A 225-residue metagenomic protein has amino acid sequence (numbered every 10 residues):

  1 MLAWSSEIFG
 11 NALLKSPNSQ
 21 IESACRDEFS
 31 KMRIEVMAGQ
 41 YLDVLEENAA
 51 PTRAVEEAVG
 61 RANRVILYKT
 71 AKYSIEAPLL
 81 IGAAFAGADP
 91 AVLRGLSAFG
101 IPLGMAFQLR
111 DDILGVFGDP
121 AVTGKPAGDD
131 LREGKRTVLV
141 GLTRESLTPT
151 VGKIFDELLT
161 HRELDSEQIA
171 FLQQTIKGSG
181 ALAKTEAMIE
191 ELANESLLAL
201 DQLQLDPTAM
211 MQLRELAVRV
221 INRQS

Functional and structural regions predicted by a protein language model:
M1-D156, V218-I221: Mg2+-dependent prenyl diphosphate-binding active-site environment of isoprenoid biosynthetic enzymes
P17, M37, Y41-V44, G152 (+5 more regions): Residue-level signal for secondary-structure boundary elements
N18-C25, D89-V92, V151, D165 (+3 more regions): Residue-level recognition of alpha-helical structural elements
Q20, Q40, Q108, Q168 (+4 more regions): Residue-identity detector for glutamine
E28, V65, T175, M188 (+2 more regions): Amphipathic alpha-helical interaction/coupling elements
A84-G87, A91-S97, I101, L182-N194 (+1 more regions): Hydrophobic, well-ordered secondary-structure segments that either form specific early membrane-associated helices used
K153-L203: Mobile late-domain/C-terminal helix-loop "cap" segments that border catalytic sites or the cytosolic face
L192, L198, Q202-S225: Short, amphipathic C-terminal "tail helix"
